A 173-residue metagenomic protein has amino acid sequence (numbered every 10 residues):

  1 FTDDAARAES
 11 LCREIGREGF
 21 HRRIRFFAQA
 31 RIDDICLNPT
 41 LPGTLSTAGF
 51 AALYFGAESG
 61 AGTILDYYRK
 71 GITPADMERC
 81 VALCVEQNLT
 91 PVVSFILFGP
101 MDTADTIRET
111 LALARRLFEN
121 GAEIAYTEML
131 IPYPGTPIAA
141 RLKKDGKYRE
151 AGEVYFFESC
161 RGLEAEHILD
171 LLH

Functional and structural regions predicted by a protein language model:
F1: Glycine-rich Rossmann NAD(P)(H)-binding loop
A5, C12, G16-H173: A structural motif corresponding to the C-terminal lobe/cap of the Radical SAM core domain
